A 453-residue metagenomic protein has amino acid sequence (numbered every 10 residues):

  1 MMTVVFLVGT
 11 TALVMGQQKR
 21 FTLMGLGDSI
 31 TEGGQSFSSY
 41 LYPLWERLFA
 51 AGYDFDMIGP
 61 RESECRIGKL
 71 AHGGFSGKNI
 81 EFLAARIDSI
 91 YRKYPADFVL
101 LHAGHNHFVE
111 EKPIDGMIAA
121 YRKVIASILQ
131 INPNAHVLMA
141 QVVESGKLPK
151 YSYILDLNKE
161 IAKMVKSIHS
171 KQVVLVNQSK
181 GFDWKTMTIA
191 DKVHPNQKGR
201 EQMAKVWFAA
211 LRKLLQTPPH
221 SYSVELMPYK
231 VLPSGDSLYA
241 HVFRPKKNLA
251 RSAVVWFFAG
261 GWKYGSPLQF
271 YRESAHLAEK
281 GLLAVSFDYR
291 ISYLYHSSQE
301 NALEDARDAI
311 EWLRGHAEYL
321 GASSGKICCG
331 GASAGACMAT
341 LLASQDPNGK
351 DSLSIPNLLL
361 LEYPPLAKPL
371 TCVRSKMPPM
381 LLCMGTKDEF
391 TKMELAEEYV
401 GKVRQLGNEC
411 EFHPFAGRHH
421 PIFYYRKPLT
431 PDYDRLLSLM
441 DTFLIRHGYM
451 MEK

Functional and structural regions predicted by a protein language model:
F21-M24, I30-A119, G146-K159: Conserved SGNH/GDSL esterase-like catalytic core that processes O-acyl groups on lipids and polysaccharides
H72-S76, V143-P218, H419-T430: Catalytic His-Asp segment of secreted/periplasmic serine-dependent ester chemistry enzymes
P219-N248: N-terminal cap/lid segment of alpha/beta-hydrolase-fold proteins
A250-G260: Short beta-strand element of the alpha/beta-hydrolase
L268-S286: Short amphipathic alpha-helix adjacent to the substrate-entry channel of hydrolases
S297-E318, R435-L439: Alpha/beta-hydrolase active-site loop
D308-S375: Primarily recognizes the serine-hydrolase "nucleophile elbow" in alpha/beta-hydrolase and SGNH/GDSL folds
L382-M384, D388: Short beta-strand/loop motif that positions the catalytic acidic residue of the alpha/beta-hydrolase fold
